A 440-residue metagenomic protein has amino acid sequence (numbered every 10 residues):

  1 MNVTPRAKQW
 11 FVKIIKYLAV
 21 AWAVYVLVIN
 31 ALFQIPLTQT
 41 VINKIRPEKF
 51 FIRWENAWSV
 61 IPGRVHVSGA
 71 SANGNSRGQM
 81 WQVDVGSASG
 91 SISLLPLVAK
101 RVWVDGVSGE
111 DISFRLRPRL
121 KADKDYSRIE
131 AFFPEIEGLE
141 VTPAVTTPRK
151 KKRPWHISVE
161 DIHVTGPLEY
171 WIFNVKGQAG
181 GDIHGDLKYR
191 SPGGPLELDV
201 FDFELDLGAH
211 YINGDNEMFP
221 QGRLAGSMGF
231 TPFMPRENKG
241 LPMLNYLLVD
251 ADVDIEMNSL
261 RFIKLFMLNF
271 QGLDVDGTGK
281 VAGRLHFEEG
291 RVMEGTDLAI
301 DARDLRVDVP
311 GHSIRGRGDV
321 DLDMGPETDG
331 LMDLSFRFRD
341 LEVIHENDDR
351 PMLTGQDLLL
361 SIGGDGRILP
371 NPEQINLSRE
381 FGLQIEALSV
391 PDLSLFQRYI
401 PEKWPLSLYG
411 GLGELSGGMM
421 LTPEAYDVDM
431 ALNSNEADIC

Functional and structural regions predicted by a protein language model:
N2-K49: N-terminal type II signal-anchor transmembrane helix that functions as the membrane-insertion/stop-transfer segment
E48, G69-G193, E217-F233, P242-L248 (+5 more regions): Secondary-structure transition motifs
E48-N73: Short extracytoplasmic
W54-N56, G69, S87, G106 (+11 more regions): Extracellular/lumenal ectodomain signal focusing on beta-strand-rich modules and carbohydrate-recognition contexts
V60, S91-L97, R117, K188-P192 (+5 more regions): Short beta-strand micro-motifs enriched in acidic
G106, V253, M430-L432: Membrane-embedded beta-strand positions of outer-membrane beta-barrel proteins
I129-G177, P192-E197, N238-M243, K280-D308 (+3 more regions): Solvent-exposed beta-strand/coil patches in large extracellular/periplasmic or lumenal scaffold regions
G185-A209: N-terminal glycine/threonine-rich, aromatic-flanked beta-hairpin/loop signature
